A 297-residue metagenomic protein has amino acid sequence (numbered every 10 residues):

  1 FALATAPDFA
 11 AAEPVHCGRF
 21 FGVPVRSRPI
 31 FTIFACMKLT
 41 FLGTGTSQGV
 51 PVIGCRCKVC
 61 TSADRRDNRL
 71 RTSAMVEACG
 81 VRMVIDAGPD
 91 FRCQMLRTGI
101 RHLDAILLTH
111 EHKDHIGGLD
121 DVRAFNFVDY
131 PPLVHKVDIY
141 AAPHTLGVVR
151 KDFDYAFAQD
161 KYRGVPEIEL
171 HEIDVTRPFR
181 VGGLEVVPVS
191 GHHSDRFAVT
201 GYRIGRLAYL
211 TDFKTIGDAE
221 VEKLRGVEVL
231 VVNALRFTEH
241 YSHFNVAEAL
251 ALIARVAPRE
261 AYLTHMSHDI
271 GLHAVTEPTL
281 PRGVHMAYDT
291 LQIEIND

Functional and structural regions predicted by a protein language model:
F1-A10, V15-H16, F20-F21: Serine-biased, low-complexity intrinsically disordered segments, primarily in secretory-pathway proteins
P7, T32-A35, M266: Serine/threonine-rich, low-complexity intrinsically disordered segments
H16, F31-L210, V275-D297: Binuclear metal-dependent hydrolase catalytic cores
P24-R26: Compositionally biased, intrinsically disordered low-complexity segments enriched in Pro/Arg/Gln/His
R66-N68, A87, T215-I216, Y241-N245: Short secondary-structure boundary/capping elements
M83, D114, S194, I216 (+2 more regions): Glycine-/small-residue-rich active-site loops that bind phosphorylated ligands and cofactors
T176, G217-D297: Binuclear metal-ion centers of metallo-dependent hydrolases, dominated by the metallo-beta-lactamase
P188-V189, L210-D212, V232, L263-T264: Thr-Gly-centered strand-to-loop micro-motif
